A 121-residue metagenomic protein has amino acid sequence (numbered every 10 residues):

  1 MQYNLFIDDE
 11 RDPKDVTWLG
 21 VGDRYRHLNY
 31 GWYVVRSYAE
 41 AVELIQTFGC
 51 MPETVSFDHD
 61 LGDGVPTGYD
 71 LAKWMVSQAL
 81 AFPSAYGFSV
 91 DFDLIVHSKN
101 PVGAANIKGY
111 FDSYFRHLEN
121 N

Functional and structural regions predicted by a protein language model:
M1-N121: Catalytic phosphate/metal-binding cores of nucleic-acid and nucleotide-processing enzymes, i.e., regions that mediate
